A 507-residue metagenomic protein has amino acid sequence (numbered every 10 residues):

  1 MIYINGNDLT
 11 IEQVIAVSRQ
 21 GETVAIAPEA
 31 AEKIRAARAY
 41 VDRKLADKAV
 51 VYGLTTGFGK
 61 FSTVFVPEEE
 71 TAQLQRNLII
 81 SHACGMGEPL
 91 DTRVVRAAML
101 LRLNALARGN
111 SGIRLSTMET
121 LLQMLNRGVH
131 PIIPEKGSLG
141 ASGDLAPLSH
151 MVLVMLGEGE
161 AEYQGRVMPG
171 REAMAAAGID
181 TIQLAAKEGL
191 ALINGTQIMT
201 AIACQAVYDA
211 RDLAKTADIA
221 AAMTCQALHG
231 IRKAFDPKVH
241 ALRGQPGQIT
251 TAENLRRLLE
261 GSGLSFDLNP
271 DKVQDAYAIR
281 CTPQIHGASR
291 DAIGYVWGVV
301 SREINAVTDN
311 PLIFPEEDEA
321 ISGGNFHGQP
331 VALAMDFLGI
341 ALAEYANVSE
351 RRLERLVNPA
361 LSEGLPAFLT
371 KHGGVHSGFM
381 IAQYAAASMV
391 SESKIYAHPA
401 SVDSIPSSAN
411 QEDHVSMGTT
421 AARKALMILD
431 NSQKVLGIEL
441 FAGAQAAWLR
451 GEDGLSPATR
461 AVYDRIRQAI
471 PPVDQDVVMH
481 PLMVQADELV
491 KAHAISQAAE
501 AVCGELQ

Functional and structural regions predicted by a protein language model:
M1-E22, I26-K33, A37-L45, V154-Q507: C-terminal auxiliary extensions adjacent to catalytic cores
Y3-E12, S18-V41, L45-K48, Q75-I133 (+1 more regions): Glycine-rich, flexible loop motifs
A49, V64, T251: Polyanion/phosphate-binding surface patch
Y52-V66, E70-L74, S81-N104, P134-L156 (+2 more regions): FAD-binding core of FAD-dependent oxidoreductases, characterized by glycine-rich FAD pyrophosphate-binding loops
E68-A83, R355, P359-A367: Catalytic or ion-translocation cores adjacent to nucleophile or general acid/base/metal-coordination motifs in diverse
Q73-R76, L121-L122, L213-K215, E412: Short, surface-exposed linear patches
R108-N126, H130, A141-L145, G165-A185: Well-ordered mid-protein domain cores that form the structural environment of catalytic cofactors
I133-S138, E316-A320: Cysteine-centered functional microenvironments
